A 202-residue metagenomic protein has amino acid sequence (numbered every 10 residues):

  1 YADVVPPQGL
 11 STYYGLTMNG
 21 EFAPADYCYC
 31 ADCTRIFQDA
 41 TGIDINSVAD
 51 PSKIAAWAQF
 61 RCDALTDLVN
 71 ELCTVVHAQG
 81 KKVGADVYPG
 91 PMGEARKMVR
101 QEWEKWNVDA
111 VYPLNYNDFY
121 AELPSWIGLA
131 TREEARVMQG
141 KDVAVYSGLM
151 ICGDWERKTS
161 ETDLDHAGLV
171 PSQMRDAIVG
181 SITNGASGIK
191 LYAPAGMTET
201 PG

Functional and structural regions predicted by a protein language model:
Y1-V108, L114-P124: Polysaccharide-binding and catalytic clefts of secreted carbohydrate-active enzymes
T66-T74, R100, I127-A135, M174-I182: Generic structural signal for well-ordered alpha-helices, preferentially at hydrophobic/aromatic core positions
V108, Y112-W126, K141-G202: Substrate-binding cleft of secreted/luminal carbohydrate-active enzymes
R136-G140: CE4/NodB-like, metal-dependent polysaccharide N-deacetylase domain that modifies extracellular/periplasmic N-acetylated
